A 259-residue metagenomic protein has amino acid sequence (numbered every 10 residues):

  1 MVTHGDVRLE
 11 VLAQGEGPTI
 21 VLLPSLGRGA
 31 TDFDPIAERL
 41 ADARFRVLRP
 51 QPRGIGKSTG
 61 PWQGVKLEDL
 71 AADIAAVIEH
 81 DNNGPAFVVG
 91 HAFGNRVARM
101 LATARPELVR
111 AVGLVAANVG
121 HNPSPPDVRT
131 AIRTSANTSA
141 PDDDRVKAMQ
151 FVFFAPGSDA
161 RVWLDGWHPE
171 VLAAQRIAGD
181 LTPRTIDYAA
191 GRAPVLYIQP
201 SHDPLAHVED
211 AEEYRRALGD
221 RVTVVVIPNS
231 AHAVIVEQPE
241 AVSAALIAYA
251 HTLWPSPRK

Functional and structural regions predicted by a protein language model:
V7-K57: Conserved HGGG/HGGXW glycine-rich cap/lid loop of the alpha/beta-hydrolase fold
A37, R49-V89, A244: Active-site loop/oxyanion-hole signature of alpha/beta-hydrolase fold enzymes
G90-G94, A98: Gly/Ala-rich beta-loop-alpha elbow adjacent to hydrolase catalytic centers
R99-A104, R110-S139: Flexible "cap/lid" loop of the alpha/beta hydrolase fold
P123-P126, T138-G191: Conserved alpha/beta-hydrolase catalytic His-Asp/Glu region
G191, Y197-Q199: Short beta-strand/loop motif that positions the catalytic acidic residue of the alpha/beta-hydrolase fold
H202-A206: Acidic catalytic loop of the alpha/beta-hydrolase fold
R221-K259: Catalytic active-site module of serine/aspartate enzymes centered on a nucleophile-bearing elbow/loop
